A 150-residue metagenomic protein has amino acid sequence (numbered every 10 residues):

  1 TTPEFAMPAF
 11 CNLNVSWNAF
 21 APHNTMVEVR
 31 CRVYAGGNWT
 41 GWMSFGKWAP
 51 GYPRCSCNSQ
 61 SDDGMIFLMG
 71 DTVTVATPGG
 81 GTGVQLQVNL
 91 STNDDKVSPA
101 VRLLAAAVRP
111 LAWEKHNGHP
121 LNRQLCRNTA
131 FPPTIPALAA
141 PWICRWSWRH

Functional and structural regions predicted by a protein language model:
T1-P132: Beta-strand-rich ligand- or partner-binding modules with a strong bias toward extracellular/periplasmic carbohydrate
T134-H150: Secreted/periplasmic proteins that engage bacterial cell-wall peptidoglycan
